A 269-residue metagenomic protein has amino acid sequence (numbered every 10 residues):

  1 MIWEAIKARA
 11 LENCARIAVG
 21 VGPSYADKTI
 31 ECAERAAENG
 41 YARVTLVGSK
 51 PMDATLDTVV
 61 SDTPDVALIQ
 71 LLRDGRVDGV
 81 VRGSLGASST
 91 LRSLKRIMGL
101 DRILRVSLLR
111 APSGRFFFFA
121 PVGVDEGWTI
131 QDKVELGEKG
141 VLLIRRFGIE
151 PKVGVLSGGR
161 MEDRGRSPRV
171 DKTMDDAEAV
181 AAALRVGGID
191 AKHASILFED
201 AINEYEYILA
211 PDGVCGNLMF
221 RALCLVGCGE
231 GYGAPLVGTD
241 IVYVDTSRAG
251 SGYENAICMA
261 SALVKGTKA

Functional and structural regions predicted by a protein language model:
M1-A201, E206, C215-A269: Anion-binding alpha/beta catalytic cores of soluble intermediary-metabolism enzymes, centered on
